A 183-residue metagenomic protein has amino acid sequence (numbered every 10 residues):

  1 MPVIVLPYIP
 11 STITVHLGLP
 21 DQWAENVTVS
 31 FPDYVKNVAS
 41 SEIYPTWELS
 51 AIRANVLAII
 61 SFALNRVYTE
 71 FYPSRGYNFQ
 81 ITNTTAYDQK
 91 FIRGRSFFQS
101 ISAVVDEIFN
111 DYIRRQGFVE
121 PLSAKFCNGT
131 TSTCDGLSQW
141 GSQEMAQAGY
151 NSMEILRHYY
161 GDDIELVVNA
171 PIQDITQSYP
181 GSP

Functional and structural regions predicted by a protein language model:
M1-P183: Conserved, single-site charged/polar hotspot
